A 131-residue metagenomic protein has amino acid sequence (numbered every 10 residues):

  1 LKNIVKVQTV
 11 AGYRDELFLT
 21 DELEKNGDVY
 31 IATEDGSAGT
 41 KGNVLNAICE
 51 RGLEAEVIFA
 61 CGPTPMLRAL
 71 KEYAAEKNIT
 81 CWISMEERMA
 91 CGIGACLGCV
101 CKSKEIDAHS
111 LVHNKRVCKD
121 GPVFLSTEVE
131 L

Functional and structural regions predicted by a protein language model:
L1-R88: FNR/FR-type flavoprotein reductase catalytic core
K25-G27, A47, L97-C101, L131: Generic alpha-helical propensity signal that fires on short helical segments and nearby coil/disordered stretches
T64, E86-P122: Local cysteine-cluster metal-coordination motifs and their immediate loop/turn environment, predominantly Fe-S cluster
L125, E130-L131: C-terminal hydrophobic helical "lid"/dimerization subdomain of Rossmann-like NAD(P)H-dependent oxidoreductases
